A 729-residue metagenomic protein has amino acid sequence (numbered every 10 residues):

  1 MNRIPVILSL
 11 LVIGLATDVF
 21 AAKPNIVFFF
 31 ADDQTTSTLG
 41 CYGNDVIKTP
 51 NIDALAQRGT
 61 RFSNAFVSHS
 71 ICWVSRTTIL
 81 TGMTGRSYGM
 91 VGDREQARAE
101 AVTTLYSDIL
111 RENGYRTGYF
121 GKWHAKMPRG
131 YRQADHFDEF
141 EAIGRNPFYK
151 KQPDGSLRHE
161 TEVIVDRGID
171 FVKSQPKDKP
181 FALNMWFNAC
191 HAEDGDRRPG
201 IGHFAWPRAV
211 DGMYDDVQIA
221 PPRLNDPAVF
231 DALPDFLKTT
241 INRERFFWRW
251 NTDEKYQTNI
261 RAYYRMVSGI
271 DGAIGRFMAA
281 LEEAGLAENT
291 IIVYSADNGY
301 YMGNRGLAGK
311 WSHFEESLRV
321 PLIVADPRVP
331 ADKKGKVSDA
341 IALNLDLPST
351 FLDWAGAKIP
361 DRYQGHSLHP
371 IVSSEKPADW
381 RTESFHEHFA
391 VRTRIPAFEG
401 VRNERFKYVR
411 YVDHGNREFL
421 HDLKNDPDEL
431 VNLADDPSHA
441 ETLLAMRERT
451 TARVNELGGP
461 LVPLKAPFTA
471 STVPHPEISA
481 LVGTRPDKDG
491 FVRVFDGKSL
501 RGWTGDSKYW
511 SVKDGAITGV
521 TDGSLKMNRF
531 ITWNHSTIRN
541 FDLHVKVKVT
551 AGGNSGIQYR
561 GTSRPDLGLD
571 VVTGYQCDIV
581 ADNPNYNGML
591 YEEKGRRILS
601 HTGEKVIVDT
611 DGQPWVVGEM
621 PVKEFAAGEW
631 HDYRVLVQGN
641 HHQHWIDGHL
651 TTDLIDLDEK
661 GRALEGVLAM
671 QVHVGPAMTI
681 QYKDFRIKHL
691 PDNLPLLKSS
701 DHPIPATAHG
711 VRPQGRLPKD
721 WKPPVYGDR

Functional and structural regions predicted by a protein language model:
M1-L8: Bacterial N-terminal signal peptides that target proteins for export
N2, L15, F20-V412, N416-F419 (+5 more regions): Formylglycine-dependent sulfatase
S9, G14-L15: Classical Sec-dependent N-terminal signal peptides that target proteins to the secretory pathway
C41, T81, A142, F187 (+13 more regions): Hydrophobic side chains in beta-strands
L183-N184, V409, H421, P463 (+3 more regions): Conserved active-site loop/cleft motifs that coordinate metal ions or position small ligands
L423-V431, A663-L668: Short helix/strand-capping connector loops at secondary-structure junctions
V462-K465, L697: Structured alpha-helical bundle/scaffold domains in large eukaryotic membrane-trafficking regulators
I478-R729: Carbohydrate-interacting regions of secretory-pathway proteins
